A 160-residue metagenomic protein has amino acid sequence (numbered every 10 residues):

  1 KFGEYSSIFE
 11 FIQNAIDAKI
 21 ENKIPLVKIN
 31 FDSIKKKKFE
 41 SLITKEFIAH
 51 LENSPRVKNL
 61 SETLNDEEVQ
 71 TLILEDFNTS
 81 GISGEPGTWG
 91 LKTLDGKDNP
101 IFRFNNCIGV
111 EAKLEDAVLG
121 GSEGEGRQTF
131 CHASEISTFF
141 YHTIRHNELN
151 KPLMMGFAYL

Functional and structural regions predicted by a protein language model:
F2-K37, S41-E62, G126-C131: Conserved ATP-binding N-box helix of the HATPase_c
S6, E21-P25, S83-G87, Y141 (+1 more regions): N-terminal switch/interaction subdomains of large nucleotide-dependent motors and GTPases
K36-K38, G81-S83, E148-L149: Eukaryotic short linear interaction motifs
E46-L51, L91-G96, Y159-L160: Short, low-complexity, polar/charged sequence segments that are solvent-exposed and flexible
A49-S54, H142-L153: Extended, regular secondary-structure scaffolds
P55-R145: Flexible ATP-lid and adjacent glycine-rich G1/G2 motifs of the Bergerat
E135-T138, K151, L160: Extended, Lys/Arg-enriched charged tracts that mediate electrostatic binding to polyanionic substrates
M155-F157: An alpha-helical interface "stripe"
